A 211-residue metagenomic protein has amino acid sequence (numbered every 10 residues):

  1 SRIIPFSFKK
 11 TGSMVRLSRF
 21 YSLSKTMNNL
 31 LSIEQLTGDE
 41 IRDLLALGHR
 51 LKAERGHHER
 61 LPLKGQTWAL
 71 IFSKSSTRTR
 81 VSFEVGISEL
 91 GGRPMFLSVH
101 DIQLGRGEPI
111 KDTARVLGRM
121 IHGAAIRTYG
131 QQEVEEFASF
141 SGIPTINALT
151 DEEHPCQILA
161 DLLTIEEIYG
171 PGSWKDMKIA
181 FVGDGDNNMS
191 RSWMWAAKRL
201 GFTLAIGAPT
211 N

Functional and structural regions predicted by a protein language model:
I3, K10-T11: Polybasic, lysine-rich low-complexity intrinsically disordered segments
F6-F8, F20-Y21: Aromatic (phenylalanine/tyrosine) cluster motif
T26-V81, V85, E153: Positively charged, low-complexity intrinsically disordered leader regions
T67-W68, F72-M120: Active-site cofactor/substrate anionic-group-binding motifs, chiefly glycine- and Lys/Arg-rich phosphate-binding loops
S73-V85, G170-N211: Glycine-rich phosphate/diphosphate-binding loop of Rossmann-like nucleotide-binding domains
H100-I102, L149-E153, P209-N211: Short, acidic/turn-prone active-site loops that include or flank metal/cofactor- and phosphate-binding residues
A114-R115, I121-A196: Anion-binding alpha/beta catalytic cores of soluble intermediary-metabolism enzymes, centered on
